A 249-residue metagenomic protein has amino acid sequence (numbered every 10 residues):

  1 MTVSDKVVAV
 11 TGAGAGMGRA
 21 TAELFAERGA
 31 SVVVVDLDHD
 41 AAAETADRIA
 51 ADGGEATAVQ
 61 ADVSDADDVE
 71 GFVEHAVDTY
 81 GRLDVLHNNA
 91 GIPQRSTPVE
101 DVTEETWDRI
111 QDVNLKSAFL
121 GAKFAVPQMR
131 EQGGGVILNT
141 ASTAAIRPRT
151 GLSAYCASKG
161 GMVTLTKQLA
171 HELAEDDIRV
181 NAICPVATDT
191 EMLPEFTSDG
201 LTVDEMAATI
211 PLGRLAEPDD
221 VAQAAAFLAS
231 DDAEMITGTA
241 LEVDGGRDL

Functional and structural regions predicted by a protein language model:
T2-V33, L169: Canonical Rossmann dinucleotide-binding motif of NAD(H)/NADP(H)-dependent dehydrogenases/reductases, specifically
H39-A43, V59-F72, E104, D219-D220: The beta1-alpha1 cofactor-binding region of Rossmann-like NAD(H)/NADP(H)-dependent oxidoreductases
T97-V99, T106-Q111, M206: Substrate-binding pocket helix/loop in short-chain dehydrogenase/reductase
A122, R130, G134, I178 (+2 more regions): C-terminal substrate-recognition "lid" of short-chain dehydrogenase/reductases
A122, S158, T166: Active-site helix of classical SDR
P127, H171-E175, E234: Alpha-helical segment proximal to the catalytic Tyr-Lys
S142: Residue(s) in the substrate-gating loop at a strand-loop-helix junction that position the organic substrate next
